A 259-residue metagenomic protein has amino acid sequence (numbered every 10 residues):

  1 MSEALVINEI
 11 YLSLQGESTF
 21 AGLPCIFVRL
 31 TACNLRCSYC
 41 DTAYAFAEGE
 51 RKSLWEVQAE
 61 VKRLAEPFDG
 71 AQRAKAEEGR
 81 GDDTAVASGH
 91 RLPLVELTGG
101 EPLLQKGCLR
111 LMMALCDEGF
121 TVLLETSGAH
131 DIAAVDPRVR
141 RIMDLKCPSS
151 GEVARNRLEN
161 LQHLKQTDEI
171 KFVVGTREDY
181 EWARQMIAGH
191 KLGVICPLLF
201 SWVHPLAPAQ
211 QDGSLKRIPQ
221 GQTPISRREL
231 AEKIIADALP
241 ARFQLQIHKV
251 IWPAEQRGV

Functional and structural regions predicted by a protein language model:
M1, P24, E48, K171-V174 (+1 more regions): Short N-terminal micro-motifs specific to bacterial/archaeal maturation and metal-cluster initiation sites
M1-F27, T31, L35-Y39, A43-Y44 (+4 more regions): Flexible, acidic/Gly-rich N-terminal and inter-domain linker regions that tether and position cofactor-handling modules
E3-V6, S53, D179, S226: Alpha-helical structural motif
L5-N8, L12, C25, R36-V139: Conserved Radical SAM active-site core
R29, T98, L199: Conserved Rossmann-like nucleotide-binding pocket used by diverse enzymes that bind dinucleotide cofactors
L92-P93, L103-V259: Conserved AdoMet/S-adenosylmethionine-binding subsite of the radical SAM
